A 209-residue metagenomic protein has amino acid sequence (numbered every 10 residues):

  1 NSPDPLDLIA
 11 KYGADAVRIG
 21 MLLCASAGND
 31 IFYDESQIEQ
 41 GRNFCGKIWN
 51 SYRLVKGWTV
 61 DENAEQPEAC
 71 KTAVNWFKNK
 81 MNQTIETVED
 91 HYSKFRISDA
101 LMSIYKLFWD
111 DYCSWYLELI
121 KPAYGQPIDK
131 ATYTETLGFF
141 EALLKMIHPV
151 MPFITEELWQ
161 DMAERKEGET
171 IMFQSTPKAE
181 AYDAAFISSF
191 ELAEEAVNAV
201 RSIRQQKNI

Functional and structural regions predicted by a protein language model:
S2-C70, A163-E167, Q205-I209: Catalytic adenosine-cofactor/nucleotide-binding cores of aminoacyl-tRNA synthetases and other
L6, G20-L22, D34, M102-D110 (+3 more regions): Generic beta-strand/beta-sheet core signal
A16-C24, W49-Y52, I104-F108, Y116 (+2 more regions): Short alpha-helical scaffolding segments that buttress acidic/His motifs in well-ordered protein cores
L22, D61-E89, L117-A199: Acidic, turn-prone loop/beta-hairpin segments
F32-I38, Q83-I104, L143, A184-S188: Extended, non-catalytic structural segments that build the interaction scaffolds of large macromolecular assemblies
N43-K56, V74-T84, M102-P122: Core structural elements
W115, A199, I203-Q206: Conserved, well-folded catalytic cores of nucleic-acid-processing and energy-transducing macromolecular machines
